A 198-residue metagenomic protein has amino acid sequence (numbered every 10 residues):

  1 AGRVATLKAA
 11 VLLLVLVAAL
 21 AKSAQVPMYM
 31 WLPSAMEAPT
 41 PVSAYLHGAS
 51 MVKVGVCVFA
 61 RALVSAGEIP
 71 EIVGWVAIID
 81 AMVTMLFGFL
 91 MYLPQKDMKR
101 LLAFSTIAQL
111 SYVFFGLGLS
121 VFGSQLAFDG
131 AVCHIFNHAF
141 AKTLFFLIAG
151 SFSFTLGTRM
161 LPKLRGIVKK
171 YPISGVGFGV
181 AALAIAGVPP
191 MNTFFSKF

Functional and structural regions predicted by a protein language model:
A1-F198: Hydrophobic transmembrane alpha-helices and their helix-loop junctions in integral membrane proteins
